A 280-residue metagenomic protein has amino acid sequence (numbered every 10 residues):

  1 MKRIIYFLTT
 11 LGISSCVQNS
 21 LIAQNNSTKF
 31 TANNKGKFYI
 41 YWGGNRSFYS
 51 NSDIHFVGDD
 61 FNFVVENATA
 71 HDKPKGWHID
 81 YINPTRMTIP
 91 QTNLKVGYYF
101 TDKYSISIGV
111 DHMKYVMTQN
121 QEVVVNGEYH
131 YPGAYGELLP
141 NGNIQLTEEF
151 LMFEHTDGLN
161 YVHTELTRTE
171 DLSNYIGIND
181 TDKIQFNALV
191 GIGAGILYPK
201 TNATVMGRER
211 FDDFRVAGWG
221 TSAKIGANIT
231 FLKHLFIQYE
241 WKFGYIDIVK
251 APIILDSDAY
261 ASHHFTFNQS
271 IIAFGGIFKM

Functional and structural regions predicted by a protein language model:
M1-A32, M280: Bacterial Sec-dependent N-terminal signal peptides
A23-Y98, P199-T201, I271-K279: Short glycine/proline- and aromatic-enriched beta-strand/turn motifs that initiate or cap beta-hairpins
S27, I79-I82, E148-E154, V205-F214 (+1 more regions): Extracellular loop and loop/strand-boundary signature of outer-membrane beta-barrel proteins
N34-G36, K95-A203, G275-F278: Gram-negative (and chloroplast) outer-membrane scaffold detector with strong preference for beta-barrel transmembrane
G36-F38, T88-T92, T156-V162, I184-F186 (+2 more regions): Residues that define the transmembrane beta-barrel architecture of outer-membrane proteins
S52-G58, Q119-V125, G177-N179, P199-E209 (+1 more regions): Outer-membrane beta-barrel translocator domains and adjoining extracellular loop/strand segments of Gram-negative
S52-H55, F61-N62, G226, T230-M280: Predominantly the C-terminal beta-signal and adjacent terminal strand-loop region of outer-membrane beta-barrel
T69-W77, P140-E148, K200-R208, I253-D256: Flexible, solvent-exposed coil segments and beta strand-coil junctions, predominantly the extracellular/periplasmic
